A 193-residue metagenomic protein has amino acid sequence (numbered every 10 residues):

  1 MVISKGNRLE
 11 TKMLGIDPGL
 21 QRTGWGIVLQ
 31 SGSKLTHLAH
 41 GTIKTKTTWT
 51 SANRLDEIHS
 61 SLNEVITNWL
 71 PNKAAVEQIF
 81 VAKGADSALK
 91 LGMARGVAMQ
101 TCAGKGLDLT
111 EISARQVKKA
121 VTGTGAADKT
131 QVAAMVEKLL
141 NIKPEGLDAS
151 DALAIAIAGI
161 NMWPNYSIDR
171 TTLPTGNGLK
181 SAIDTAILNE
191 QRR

Functional and structural regions predicted by a protein language model:
M1-R193: Phosphate- and other anionic-substrate recognition elements at nucleic-acid/protein interfaces
